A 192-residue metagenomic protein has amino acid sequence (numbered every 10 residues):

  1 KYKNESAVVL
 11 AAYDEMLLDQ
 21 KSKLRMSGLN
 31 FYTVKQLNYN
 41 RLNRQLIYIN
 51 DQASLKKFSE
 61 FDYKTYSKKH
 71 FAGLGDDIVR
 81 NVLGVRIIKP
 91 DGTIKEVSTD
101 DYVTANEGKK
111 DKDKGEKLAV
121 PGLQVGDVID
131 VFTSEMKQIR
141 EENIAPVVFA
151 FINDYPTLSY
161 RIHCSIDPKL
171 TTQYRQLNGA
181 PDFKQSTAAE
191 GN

Functional and structural regions predicted by a protein language model:
K1-N192: Beta-strand-rich, non-transmembrane domain signature
